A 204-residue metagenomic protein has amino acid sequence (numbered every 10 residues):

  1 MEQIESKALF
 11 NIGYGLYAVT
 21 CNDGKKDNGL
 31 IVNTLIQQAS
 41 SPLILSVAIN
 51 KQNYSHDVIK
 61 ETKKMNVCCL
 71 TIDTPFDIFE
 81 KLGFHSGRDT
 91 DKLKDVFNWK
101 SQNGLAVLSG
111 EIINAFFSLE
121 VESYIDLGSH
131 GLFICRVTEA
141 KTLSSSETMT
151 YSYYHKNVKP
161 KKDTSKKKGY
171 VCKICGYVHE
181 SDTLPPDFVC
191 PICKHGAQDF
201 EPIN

Functional and structural regions predicted by a protein language model:
M1-N28, I36-K166, H195-N204: Active-site-proximal mixed secondary-structure blocks
K7, H179-E180: Short, flexible, glycine/charge-rich loop motifs used to bind or transfer phosphoryl groups or to couple energy/partner
G24, I174-C175, T183: Residue-level recognition of short loop/turn positions
A39, Y170-K173: General secondary-structure edge motif
K166-K168, P186: Short metal-coordination and nucleic-acid-contact micro-motifs, chiefly zinc-binding Cys/His arrays
C172-C175, C190-C193: Short cysteine-rich clusters marking metal-coordination/redox-active sites
E180-V189: Short linker/helix segments within small regulatory modules
